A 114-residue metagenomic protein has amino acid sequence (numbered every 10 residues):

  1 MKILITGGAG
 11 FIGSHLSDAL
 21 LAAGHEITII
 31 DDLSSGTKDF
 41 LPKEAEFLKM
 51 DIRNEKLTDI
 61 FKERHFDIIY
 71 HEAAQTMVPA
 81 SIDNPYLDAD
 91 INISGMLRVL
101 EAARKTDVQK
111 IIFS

Functional and structural regions predicted by a protein language model:
M1-S114: N-terminal Rossmann-like NAD(P)+-binding domain of SDR-like oxidoreductases, especially those catalyzing
